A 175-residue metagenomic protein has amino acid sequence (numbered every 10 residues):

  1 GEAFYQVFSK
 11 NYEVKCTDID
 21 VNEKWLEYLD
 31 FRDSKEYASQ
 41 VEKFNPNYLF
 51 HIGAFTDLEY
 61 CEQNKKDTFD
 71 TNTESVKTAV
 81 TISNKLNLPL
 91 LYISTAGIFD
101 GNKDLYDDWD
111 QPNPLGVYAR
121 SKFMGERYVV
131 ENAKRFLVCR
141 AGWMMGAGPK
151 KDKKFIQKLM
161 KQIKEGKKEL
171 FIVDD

Functional and structural regions predicted by a protein language model:
G1-N11: N-terminal Rossmann NAD(P)H-binding glycine-rich loop of SDR-like oxidoreductase domains
I19-K35: Rossmann-fold cofactor-recognition segment
L26, T68-T71, L90, P114 (+1 more regions): A hydrophobic alpha-helix adjacent to the NAD(P)-binding/active-site core of NAD(P)-dependent oxidoreductases, strongly
F31-T71: NAD(P)H-binding glycine-rich loop region in Rossmannoid oxidoreductase-like domains and their noncatalytic homologs
F55-L58, Q63-K66, I93-G116: Active-site "gating" loop of Rossmann-like NAD(P)-dependent oxidoreductase/epimerase domains
Q63-L91, Y128: NAD(P)-cofactor binding segment of oxidoreductase domains
S121: Active-site helix of classical SDR
R127-D175: NAD(P)-dependent short-chain dehydrogenase/reductase
